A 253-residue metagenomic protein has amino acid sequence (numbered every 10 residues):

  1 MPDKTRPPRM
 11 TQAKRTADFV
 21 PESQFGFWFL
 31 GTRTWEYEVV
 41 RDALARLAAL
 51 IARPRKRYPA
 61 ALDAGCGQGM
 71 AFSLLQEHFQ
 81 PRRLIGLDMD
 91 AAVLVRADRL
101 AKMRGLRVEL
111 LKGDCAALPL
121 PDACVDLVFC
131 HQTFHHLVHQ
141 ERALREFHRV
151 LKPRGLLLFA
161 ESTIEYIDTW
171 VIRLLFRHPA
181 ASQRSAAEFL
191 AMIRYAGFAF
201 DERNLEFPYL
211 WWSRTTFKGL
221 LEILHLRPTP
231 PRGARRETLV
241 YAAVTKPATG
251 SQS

Functional and structural regions predicted by a protein language model:
P2-R55, L74: Conserved class I S-adenosyl-L-methionine
V20-F29, E202-S253: A C-terminal cap/extension of S-adenosyl-L-methionine-dependent methyltransferases that defines the acceptor-substrate
Y58-G67: Conserved class I S-adenosyl-L-methionine
Q68-A116: Class I SAM-dependent methyltransferase SAM/SAH-binding core
A116-L127: A short acidic, Gly/Pro-enriched loop at the edge of an enzyme's catalytic core that lines a small-molecule cofactor
E141-P153: A short glycine-rich, Lys/Arg-flanked "PGG" loop and its adjoining helix->strand segment in the class I
L158-A180: Conserved class I S-adenosyl-L-methionine
S182-G197: Short alpha-helix
